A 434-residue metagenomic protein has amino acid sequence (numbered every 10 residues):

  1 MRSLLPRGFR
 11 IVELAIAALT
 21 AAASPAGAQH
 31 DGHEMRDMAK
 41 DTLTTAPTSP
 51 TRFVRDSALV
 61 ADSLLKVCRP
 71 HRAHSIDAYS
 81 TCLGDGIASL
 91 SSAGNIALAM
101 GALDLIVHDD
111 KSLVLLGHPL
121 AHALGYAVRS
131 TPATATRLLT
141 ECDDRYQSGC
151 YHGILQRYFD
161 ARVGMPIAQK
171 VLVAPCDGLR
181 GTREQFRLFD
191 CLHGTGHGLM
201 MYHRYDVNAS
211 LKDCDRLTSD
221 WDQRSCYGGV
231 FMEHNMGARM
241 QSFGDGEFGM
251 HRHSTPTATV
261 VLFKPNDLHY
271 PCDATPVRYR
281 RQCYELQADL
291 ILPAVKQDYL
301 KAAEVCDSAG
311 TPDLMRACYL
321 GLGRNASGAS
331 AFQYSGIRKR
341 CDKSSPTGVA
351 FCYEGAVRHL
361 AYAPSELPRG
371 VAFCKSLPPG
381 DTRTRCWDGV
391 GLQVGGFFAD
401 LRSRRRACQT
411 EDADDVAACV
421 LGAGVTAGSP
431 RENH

Functional and structural regions predicted by a protein language model:
M1-R2, A21: Generic N-terminal simple sequence motifs
R2-E13: Bacterial N-terminal signal peptides that target proteins for export
I11-A22: Bacterial N-terminal signal peptides
A26-A28: Boundary at the C-terminal end of the N-terminal hydrophobic targeting segment
H30-H434: Non-catalytic tandem-repeat scaffold regions and their flanking low-complexity/translocation tails
